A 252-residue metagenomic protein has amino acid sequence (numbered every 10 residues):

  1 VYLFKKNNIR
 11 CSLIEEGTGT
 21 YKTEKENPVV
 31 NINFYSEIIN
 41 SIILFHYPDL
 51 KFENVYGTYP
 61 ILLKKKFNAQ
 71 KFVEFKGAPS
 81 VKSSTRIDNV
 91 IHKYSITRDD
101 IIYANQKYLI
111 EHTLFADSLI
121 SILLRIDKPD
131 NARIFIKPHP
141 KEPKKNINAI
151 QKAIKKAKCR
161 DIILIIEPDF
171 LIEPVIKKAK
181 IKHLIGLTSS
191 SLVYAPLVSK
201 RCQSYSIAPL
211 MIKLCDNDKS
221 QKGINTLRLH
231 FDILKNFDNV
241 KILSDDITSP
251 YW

Functional and structural regions predicted by a protein language model:
V1-Y2, T113-D127, I147-A153, K222-H230: Well-ordered, non-membrane alpha-helical segments in soluble/globular domains
Y2-R10, P196-Q203: Glycosyltransferases and closely related glycan-assembly transferases that use nucleotide-activated donors
C11-E15, V55, R133-P143, Y205-A208: Short internal beta-strands
E15-E16, Y21-H112: A nucleotide-sugar donor-handling region in carbohydrate enzymes
R86-H92, R98-K145: Conserved catalytic-core segment of nucleotide-activated headgroup transferases in glycan assembly
E142-V193: Donor nucleotide-activated moiety binding/catalytic core segment of transferases that use nucleotide-activated donors
F170-I172, T188-Y194, R201-N217: Short glycine/proline-centered loop/turn elements that form peptide/ligand docking sites
D216-W252: Leloir-type glycosyltransferase catalytic cores
